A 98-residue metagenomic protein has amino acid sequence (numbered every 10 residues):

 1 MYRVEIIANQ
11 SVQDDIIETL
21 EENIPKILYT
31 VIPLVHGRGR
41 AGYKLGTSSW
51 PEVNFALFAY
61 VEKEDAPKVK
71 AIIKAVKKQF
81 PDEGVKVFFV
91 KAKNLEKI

Functional and structural regions predicted by a protein language model:
M1-I98: Positively charged, small/polar-rich N-terminal and surface patches that mediate targeting and assembly and bind
